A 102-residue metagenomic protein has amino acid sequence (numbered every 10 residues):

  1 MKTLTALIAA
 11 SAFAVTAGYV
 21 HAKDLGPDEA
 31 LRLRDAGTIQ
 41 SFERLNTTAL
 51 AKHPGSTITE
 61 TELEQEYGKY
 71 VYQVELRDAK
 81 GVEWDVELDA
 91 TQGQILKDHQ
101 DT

Functional and structural regions predicted by a protein language model:
K2-T102: Long, terminal "pre-/pro-" and other extracytoplasmic accessory regions that lie outside the mature folded/catalytic
